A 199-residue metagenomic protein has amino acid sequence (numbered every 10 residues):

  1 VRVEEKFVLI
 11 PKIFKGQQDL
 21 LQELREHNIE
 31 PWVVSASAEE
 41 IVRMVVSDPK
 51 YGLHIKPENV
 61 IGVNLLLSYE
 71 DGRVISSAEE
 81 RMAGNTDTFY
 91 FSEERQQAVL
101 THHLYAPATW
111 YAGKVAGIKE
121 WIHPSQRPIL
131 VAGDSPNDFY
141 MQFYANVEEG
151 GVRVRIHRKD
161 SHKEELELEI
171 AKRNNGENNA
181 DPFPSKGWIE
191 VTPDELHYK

Functional and structural regions predicted by a protein language model:
V1-W32, A36-K199: C-terminal cap/substrate-recognition subdomain and adjoining C-terminal extension of metal-dependent phosphatase-like
